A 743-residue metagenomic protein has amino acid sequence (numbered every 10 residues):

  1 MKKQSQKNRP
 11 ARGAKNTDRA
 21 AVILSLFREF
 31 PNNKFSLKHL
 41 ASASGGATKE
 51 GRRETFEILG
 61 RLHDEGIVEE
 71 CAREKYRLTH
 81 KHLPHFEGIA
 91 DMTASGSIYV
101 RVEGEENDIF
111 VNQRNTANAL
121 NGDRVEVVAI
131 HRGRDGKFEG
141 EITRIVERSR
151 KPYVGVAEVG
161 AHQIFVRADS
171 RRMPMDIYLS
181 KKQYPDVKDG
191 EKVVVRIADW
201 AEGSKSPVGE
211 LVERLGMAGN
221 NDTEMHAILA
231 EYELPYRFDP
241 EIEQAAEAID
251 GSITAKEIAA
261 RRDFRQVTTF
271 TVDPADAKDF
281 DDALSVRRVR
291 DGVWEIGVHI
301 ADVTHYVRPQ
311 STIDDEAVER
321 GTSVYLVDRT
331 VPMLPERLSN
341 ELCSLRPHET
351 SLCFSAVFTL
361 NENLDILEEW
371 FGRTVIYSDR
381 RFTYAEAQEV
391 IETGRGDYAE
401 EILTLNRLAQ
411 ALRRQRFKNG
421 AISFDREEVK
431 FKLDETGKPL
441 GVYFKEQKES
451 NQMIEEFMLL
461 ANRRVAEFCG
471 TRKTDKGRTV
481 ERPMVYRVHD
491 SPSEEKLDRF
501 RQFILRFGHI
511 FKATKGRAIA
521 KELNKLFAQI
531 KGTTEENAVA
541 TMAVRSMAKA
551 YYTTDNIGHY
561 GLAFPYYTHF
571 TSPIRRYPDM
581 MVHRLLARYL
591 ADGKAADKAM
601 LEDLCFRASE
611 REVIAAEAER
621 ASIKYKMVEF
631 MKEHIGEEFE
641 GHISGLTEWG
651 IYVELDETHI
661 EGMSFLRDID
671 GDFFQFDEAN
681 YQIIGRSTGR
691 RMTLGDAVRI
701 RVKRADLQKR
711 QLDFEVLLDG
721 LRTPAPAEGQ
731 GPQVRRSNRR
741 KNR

Functional and structural regions predicted by a protein language model:
M1-G297, T304-T350, F382, Y681-I684 (+1 more regions): Charge-lined substrate channels and their catalytic hotspots, especially those that engage the 3′ end of RNA
M1-T17, F673-Q682, L717-R743: Acidic, low-complexity intrinsically disordered tails
S42, V194, D199-A201, M217 (+9 more regions): Electropositive polyanion-binding surfaces
A72, H80, L433-E435, V488-D490 (+1 more regions): A general secondary-structure junction signal
N107-N112, M173-L179, H659-F676: A short macromolecule-binding patch
